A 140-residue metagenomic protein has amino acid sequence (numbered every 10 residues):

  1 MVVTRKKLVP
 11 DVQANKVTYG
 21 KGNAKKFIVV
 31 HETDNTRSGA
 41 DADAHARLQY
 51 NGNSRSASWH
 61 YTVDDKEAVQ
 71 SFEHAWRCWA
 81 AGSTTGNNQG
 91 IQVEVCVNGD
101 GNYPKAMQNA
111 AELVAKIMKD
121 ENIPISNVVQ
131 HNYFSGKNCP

Functional and structural regions predicted by a protein language model:
M1-D11, N15-G22, V97-P140: Basic/polar, cationic surfaces and motifs that engage anionic cell-wall and phosphate/carboxylate ligands
M1-N87: N-terminal catalytic cores of peptidoglycan-degrading enzymes
V30, I91-V93, V128-Q130: Hydrophobic faces of well-ordered beta-strands that scaffold small-molecule active sites in alpha/beta enzyme cores
T33-D34, H74, G86-D100, K119: Cell-envelope and extracellular/periplasmic
